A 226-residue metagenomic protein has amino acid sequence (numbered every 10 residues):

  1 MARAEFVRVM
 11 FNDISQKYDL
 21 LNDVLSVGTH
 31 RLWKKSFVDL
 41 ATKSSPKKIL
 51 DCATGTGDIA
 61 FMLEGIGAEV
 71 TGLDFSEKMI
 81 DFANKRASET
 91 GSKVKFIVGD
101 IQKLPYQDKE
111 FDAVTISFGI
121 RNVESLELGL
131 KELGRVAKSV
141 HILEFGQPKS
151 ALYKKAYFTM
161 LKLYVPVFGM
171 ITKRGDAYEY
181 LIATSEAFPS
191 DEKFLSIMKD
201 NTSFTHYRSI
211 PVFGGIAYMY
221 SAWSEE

Functional and structural regions predicted by a protein language model:
M1-D19, L161: N-terminal, positively charged/glycine-rich alpha-helical extensions of SAM-dependent methyltransferases
E5, G146-I197: C-terminal alpha-helical "lid/dimerization" subdomain adjacent to the S-adenosyl-L-methionine
S26-K47: Conserved alpha-helix/loop element of class I SAM-dependent methyltransferases that forms part of the SAM/SAH-binding
K48-K103: Class I SAM-dependent methyltransferase SAM/SAH-binding core
D58, R174-G175, L181-E226: Conserved Class I S-adenosyl-L-methionine
Q102-A113: A short acidic, Gly/Pro-enriched loop at the edge of an enzyme's catalytic core that lines a small-molecule cofactor
A113-L126: A short SAM/SAH-binding and catalytic strip from SAM-dependent methyltransferases
E127-S139: A short glycine-rich, Lys/Arg-flanked "PGG" loop and its adjoining helix->strand segment in the class I
